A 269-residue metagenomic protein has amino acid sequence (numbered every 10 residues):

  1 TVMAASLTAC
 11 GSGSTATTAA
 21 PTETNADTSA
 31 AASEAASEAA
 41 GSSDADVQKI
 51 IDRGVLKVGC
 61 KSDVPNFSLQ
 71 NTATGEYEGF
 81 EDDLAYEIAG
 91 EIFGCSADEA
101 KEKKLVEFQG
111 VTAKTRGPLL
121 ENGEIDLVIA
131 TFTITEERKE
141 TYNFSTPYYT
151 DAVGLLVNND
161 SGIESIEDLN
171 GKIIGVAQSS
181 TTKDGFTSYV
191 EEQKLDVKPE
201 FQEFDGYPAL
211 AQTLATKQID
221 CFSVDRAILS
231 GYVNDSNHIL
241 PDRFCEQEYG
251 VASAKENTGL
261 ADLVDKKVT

Functional and structural regions predicted by a protein language model:
L7-A19: Bacterial lipoprotein signal-peptidase II cleavage site
A26, A35, A39-G41, D83-L84 (+4 more regions): Extended ligand-binding regions for polar small-molecule ligands
A40-D44, Q48-V128: Extracytoplasmic small-molecule ligand-binding "clamshell" domains of the periplasmic binding protein/Venus flytrap
C60, V64-P65, Y77-C95, T133 (+3 more regions): Bilobed "Venus flytrap"/periplasmic-binding protein-like clamshell domains and structurally analogous long
S62, Y149-D160, R226-V268: Periplasmic-binding protein-like
Y86, D98-D168, S236-R243: Acidic, polar ligand-binding/catalytic clefts
I88, L120-E121, L169, T213-A215 (+2 more regions): Hydrophobic residues within well-ordered alpha-helices
T115, I129-T141, G185-Y189, Q212-E246: A ligand-binding cleft/hinge motif common to bilobed small-molecule-binding domains
